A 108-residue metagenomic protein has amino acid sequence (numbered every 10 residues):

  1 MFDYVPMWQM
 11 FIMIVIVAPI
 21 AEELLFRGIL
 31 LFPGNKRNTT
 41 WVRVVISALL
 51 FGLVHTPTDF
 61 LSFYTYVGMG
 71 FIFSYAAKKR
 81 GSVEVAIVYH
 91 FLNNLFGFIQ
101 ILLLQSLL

Functional and structural regions predicted by a protein language model:
M1-Y4: Membrane-interface interhelical connector segments
M7-L108: Transmembrane helix-loop-helix hairpins at the membrane interface of multi-pass integral membrane proteins
